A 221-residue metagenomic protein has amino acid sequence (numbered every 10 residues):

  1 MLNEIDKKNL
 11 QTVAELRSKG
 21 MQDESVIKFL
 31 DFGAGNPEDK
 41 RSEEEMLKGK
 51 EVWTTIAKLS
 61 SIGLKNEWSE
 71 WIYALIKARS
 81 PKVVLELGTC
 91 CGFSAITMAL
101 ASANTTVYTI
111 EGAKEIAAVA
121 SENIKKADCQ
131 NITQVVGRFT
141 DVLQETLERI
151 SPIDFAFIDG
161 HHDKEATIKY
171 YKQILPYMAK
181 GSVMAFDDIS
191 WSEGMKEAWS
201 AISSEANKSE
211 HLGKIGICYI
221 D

Functional and structural regions predicted by a protein language model:
M1-F157, H161-D221: A short alpha-helical cap/connector motif
